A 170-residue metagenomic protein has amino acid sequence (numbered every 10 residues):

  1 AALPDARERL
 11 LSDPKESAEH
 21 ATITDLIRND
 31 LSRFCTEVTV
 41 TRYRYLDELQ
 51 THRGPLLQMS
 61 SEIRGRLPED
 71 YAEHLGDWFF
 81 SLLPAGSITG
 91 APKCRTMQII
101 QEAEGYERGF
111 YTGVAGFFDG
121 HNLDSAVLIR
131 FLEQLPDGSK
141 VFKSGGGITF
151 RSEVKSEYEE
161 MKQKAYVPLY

Functional and structural regions predicted by a protein language model:
A1-Y170: Extended alpha-helical targeting/anchoring segments, especially N-terminal organellar/secretory targeting helices
